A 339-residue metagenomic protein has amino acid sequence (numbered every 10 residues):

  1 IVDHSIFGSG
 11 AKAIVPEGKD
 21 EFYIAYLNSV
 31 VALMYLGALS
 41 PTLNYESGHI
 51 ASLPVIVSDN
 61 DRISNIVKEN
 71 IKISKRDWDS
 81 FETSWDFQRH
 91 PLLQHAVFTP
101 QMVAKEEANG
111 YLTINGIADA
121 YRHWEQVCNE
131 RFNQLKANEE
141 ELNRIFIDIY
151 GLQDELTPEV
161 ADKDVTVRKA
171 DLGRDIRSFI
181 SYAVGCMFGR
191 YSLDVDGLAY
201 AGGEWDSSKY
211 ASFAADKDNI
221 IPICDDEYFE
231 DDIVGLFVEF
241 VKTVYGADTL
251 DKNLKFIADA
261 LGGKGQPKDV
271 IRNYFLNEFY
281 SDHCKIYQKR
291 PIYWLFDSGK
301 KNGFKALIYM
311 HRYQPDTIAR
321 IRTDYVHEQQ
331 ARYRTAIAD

Functional and structural regions predicted by a protein language model:
I1-S52, D59-I73: Basic, amphipathic alpha-helical recognition segments used for DNA target recognition
D3-E17, E46-S58, H123-N133, K169 (+3 more regions): Glycine- and acidic
K19, V30, L39-P41, S58 (+6 more regions): An acidic- and aromatic-residue-enriched active-site/binding cleft used to recognize and process polar
Y23, S52-R76, K305, D316-A338: Amphipathic alpha-helical segments
N28-A32, P54, K68-E82, I147 (+2 more regions): Hydrophobic/aromatic-lined pockets within catalytic cores
I73-T99: Acidic/histidine-enriched alpha-helical segments
P91, V97-G116, N129, N133-A137 (+3 more regions): Terminal accessory regions of large proteins
E107, R122-H123: Low-complexity, small/polar and acidic-rich linker and loop segments
